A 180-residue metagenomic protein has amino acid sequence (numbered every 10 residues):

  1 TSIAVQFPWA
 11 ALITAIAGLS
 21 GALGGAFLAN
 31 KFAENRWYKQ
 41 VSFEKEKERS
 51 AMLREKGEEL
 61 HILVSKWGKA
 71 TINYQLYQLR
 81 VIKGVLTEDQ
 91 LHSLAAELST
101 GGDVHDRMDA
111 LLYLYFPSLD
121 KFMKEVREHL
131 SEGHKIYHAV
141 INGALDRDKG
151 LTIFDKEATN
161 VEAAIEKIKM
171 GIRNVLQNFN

Functional and structural regions predicted by a protein language model:
T1-Q40: Membrane-embedded hydrophobic alpha-helical segments
G24-N180: Conserved non-transmembrane functional hotspots
